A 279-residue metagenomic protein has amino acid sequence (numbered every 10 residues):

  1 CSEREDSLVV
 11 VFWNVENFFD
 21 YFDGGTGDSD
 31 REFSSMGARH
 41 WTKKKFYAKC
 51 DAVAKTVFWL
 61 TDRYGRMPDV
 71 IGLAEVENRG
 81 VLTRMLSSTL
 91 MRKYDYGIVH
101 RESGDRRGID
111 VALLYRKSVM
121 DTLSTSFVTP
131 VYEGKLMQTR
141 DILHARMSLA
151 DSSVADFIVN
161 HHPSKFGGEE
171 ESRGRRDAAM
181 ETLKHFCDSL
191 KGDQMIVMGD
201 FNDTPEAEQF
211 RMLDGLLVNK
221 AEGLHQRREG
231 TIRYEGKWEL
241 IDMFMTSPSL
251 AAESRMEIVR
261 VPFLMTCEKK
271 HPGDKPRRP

Functional and structural regions predicted by a protein language model:
C1-S2, H185-M195, D203-P279: Metal-dependent phosphoester-hydrolase catalytic domains
C1-T89, K93, V99-S103, I109 (+2 more regions): N-terminal, active-site-proximal structural segment of metallo-dependent hydrolase catalytic domains
V9-N17, A38, S124-S126, V154-S164: Active-site-proximal beta-strand elements of phosphoester/diester hydrolases
Y21-G25, T83-S87, D110, S124-F127 (+4 more regions): Short, solvent-exposed loop/turn and secondary-structure capping segments
S35-F46, M67-L73, H100-R101, V131-E133 (+3 more regions): Second-shell loop/turn segments in exported
V70, V76-V154, H162: Structured beta-strand-rich core segments of catalytic domains in phosphoester-bond hydrolases
N78-G80, R106-G108, K165-G167, N202-E208 (+1 more regions): Active-site environment of divalent metal-dependent phosphoester hydrolases
H100, L143-H225: Extracytoplasmic, non-cytosolic globular domains
